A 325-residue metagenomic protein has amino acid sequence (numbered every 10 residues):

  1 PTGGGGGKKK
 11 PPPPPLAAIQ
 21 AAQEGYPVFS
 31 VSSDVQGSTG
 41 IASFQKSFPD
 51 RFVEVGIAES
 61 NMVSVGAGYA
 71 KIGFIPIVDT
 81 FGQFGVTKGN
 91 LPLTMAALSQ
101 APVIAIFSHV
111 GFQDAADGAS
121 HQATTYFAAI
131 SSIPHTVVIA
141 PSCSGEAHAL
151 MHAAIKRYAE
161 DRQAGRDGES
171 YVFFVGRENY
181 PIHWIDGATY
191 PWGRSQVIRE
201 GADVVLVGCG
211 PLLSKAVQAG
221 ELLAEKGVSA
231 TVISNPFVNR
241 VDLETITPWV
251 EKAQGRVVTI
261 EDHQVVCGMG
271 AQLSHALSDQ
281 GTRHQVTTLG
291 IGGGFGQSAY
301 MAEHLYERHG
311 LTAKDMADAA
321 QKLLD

Functional and structural regions predicted by a protein language model:
P1, S32, G37-I41, K46 (+2 more regions): Thiamine diphosphate
P1-F174, N179, T189, A313: Thiamine diphosphate
